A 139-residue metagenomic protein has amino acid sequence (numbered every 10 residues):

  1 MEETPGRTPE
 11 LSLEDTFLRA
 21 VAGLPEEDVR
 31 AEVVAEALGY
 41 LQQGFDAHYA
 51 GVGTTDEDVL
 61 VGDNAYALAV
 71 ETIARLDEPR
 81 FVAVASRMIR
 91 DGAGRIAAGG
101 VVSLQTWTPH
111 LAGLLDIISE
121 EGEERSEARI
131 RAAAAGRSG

Functional and structural regions predicted by a protein language model:
M1-G139: All-alpha prenyltransferase/terpene-synthase fold signal
